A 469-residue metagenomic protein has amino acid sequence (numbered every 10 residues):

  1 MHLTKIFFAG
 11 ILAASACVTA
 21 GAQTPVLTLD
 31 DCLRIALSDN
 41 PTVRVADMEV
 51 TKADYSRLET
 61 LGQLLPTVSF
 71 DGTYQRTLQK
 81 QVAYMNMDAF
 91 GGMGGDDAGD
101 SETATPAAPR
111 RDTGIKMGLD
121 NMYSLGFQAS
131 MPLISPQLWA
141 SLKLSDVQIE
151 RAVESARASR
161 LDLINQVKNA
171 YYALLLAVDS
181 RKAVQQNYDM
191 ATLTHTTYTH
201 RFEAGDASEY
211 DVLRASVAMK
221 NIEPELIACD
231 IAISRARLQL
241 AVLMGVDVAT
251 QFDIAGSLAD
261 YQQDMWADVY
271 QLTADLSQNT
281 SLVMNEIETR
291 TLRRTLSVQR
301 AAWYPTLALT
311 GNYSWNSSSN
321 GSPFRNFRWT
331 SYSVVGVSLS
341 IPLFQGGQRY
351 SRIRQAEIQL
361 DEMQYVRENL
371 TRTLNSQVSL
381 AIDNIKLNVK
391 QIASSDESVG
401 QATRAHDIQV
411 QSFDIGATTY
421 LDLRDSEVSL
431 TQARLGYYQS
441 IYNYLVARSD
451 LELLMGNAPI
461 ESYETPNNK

Functional and structural regions predicted by a protein language model:
M1-F8: Bacterial N-terminal signal peptides that target proteins for export
I6, S69-D71, R76-L78, V248 (+1 more regions): Acidic, low-complexity, intrinsically disordered peripheral segments
A9-A16: Bacterial N-terminal signal peptides
A22-T73, Q79-K80, L133, V248 (+5 more regions): Bacterial Sec-pathway N-terminal export signals of envelope proteins
T24, D71-F127, A255-M265, T310-I341 (+1 more regions): Small/polar, glycine/serine/threonine/aspartate-rich low-complexity segments that form flexible
R34-R44, T51-P66, G114-L119, G126-L144 (+6 more regions): A glycine-/polar-enriched beta->alpha junction
V45-T60, S159, L163-K182, L193 (+5 more regions): Amphipathic alpha-helical coiled-coil segments
Y55, R160-A274, N384, N388 (+1 more regions): Periplasmic alpha-helical coiled-coil/stalk elements that build and connect Gram-negative outer-membrane
